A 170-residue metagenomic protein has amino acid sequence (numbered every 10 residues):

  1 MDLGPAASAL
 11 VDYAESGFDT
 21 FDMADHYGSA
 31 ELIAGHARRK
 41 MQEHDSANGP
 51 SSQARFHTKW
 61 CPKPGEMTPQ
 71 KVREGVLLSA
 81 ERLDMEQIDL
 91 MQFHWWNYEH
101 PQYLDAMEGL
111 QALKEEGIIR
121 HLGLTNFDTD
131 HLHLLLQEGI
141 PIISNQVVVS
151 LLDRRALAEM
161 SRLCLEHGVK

Functional and structural regions predicted by a protein language model:
M1-A54: N-terminal binding-site loop/beta-alpha segment at the start of enzyme catalytic domains that lines or forms
D2-Y13, M67-D84, D128-L134: Short, acidic/polar
Y13, F21, A34, F56 (+5 more regions): Conserved, mostly hydrophobic/aromatic
A24-I33, K63-Q70, Y98-P101, S150-R155: Acidic-and-aromatic substrate-binding clefts and catalytic sites of carbohydrate-active enzymes
G35-R55, L77-E86, K114, L135-G139 (+1 more regions): Acidic (Asp/Glu)-rich catalytic clusters
P50-P64, L90-H94: A short, structured active-site edge motif that brings together acidic residues
A80-H100: Active-site groove signature of glycoside hydrolases
W96-K170: Beta/alpha (TIM)-barrel catalytic core signal, keyed to glycine-rich beta->alpha loops juxtaposed to Asp/Glu that bind
